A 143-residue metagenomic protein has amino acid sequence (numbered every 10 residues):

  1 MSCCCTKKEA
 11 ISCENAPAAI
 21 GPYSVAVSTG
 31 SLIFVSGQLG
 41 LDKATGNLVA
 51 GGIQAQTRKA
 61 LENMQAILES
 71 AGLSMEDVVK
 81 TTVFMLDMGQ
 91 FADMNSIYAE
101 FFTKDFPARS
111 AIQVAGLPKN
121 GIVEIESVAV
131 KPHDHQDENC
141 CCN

Functional and structural regions predicted by a protein language model:
M1-E62, A66-V79, M85-N143: N-terminal presequence-like segments and the immediate start of the first folded domain
